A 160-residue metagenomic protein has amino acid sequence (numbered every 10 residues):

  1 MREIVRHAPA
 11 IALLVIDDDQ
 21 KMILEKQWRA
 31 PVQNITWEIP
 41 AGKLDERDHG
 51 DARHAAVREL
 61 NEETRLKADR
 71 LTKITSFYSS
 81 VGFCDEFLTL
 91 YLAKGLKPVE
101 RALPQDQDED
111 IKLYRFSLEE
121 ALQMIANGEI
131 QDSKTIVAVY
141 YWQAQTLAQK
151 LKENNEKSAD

Functional and structural regions predicted by a protein language model:
M1-D19, Q27: Acidic, metal-coordinating catalytic segment for phosphate/diphosphate chemistry, firing primarily on the Nudix
P9-A12, K43-S133: Unchanged
I16-D18, Q27-A30, G42-L44, S76: Beta-hairpin (beta-strand-turn-beta-strand) motif
P31-W37: A conserved beta-turn-beta hairpin within the catalytic core of GNAT-like acetyltransferases that forms part
N34, R101-A102, W142: Short glycine-/acidic-enriched loop or helix-start segments at secondary-structure transitions that form or flank
L122-D160: Long hydrophobic alpha-helical segments typical of transmembrane helices together with their membrane-interfacial
